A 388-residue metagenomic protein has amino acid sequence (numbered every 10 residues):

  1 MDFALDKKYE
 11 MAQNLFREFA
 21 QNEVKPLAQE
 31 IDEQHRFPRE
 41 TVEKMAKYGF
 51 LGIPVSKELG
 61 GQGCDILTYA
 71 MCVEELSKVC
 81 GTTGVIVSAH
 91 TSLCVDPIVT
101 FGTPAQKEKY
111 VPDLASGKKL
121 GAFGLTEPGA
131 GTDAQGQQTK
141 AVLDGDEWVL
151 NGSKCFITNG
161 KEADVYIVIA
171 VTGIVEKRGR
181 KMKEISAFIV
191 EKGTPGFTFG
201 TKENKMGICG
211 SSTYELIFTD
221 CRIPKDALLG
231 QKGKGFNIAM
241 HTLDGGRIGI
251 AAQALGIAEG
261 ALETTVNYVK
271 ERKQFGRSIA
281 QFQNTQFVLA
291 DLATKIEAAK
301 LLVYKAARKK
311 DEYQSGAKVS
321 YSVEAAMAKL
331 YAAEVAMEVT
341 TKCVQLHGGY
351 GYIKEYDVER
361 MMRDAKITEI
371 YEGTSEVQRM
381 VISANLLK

Functional and structural regions predicted by a protein language model:
M1-A89, F101-Q106, D113-K118, G131-A134 (+4 more regions): Alpha-helical interface subdomain recognition
G49, V73-S77, A170-V171, V190-P195 (+1 more regions): Short Ser/Thr-interspersed hydrophobic loop/turn segments at strand-loop and sheet-helix junctions that line or gate
S92-T100: Helix-loop "lid/cap" segments that line or gate small-molecule binding pockets
G117-L125, I169: A short, Trp-centered hydrophobic/proline-enriched beta-strand micro-motif
G129-T132, F156-N159, R178-R180, K205-S212: Short Gly/Pro-enriched turn/cap motifs at secondary-structure boundaries
G136, G193-P224: Flexible, small-/acidic-enriched active-site or ligand-binding loops
D146-E147, N151-F199: A short core secondary-structure module
T219-I238: Long, acidic (Asp/Glu-rich), low-complexity accessory segments flanking structured domains
